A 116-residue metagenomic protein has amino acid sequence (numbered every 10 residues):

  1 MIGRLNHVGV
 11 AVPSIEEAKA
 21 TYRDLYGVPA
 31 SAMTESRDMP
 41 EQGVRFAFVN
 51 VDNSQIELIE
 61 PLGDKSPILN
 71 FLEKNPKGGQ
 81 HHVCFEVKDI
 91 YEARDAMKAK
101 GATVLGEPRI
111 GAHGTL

Functional and structural regions predicted by a protein language model:
I2, V10-Q55, A93-A102, E107-L116: Core segments of cupin and vicinal oxygen chelate
L5-P13, A47-N50, L69-R94: Vicinal oxygen chelate
T21-R23, P67-F71: Short amphipathic alpha-helical segments, especially helix-boundary/capping motifs
P61-S66: Short, conserved turn/kink motifs that form compact alpha/beta structural patches or helix kinks used as
